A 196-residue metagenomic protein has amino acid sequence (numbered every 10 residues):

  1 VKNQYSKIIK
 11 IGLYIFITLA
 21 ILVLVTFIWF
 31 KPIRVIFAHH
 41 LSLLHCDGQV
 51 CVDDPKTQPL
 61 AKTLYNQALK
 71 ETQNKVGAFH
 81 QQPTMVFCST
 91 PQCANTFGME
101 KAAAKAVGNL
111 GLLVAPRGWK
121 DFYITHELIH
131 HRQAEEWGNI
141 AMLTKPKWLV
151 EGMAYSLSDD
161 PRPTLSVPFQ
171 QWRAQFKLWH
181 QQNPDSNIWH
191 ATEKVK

Functional and structural regions predicted by a protein language model:
K2-H39, F169-K196: Pan-zinc metallopeptidase signature
A38-L60: Short extracytoplasmic/periplasmic juxtamembrane "stem" segments immediately C-terminal to an N-terminal membrane anchor
V52-G108, R117: Auxiliary, metal-adjacent structural segments of Zn-dependent hydrolase domains
A61-A68, K120, I124, L149-M153 (+2 more regions): Stable alpha-helical elements in mature extracytoplasmic
G108-T125, N139-P146: Short pre-active-site segment immediately N-terminal to the catalytic Zn-binding motif
F122-E135, A154-Y155: Active-site recognition of the HExxH zinc-binding catalytic motif
E135, N139, S166-V167: Catalytic toxin/effector domains delivered as secreted proteins or via bacterial secretion systems
L143-W179: Post-HExxH zinc-binding segment in Zn-dependent metallohydrolases
